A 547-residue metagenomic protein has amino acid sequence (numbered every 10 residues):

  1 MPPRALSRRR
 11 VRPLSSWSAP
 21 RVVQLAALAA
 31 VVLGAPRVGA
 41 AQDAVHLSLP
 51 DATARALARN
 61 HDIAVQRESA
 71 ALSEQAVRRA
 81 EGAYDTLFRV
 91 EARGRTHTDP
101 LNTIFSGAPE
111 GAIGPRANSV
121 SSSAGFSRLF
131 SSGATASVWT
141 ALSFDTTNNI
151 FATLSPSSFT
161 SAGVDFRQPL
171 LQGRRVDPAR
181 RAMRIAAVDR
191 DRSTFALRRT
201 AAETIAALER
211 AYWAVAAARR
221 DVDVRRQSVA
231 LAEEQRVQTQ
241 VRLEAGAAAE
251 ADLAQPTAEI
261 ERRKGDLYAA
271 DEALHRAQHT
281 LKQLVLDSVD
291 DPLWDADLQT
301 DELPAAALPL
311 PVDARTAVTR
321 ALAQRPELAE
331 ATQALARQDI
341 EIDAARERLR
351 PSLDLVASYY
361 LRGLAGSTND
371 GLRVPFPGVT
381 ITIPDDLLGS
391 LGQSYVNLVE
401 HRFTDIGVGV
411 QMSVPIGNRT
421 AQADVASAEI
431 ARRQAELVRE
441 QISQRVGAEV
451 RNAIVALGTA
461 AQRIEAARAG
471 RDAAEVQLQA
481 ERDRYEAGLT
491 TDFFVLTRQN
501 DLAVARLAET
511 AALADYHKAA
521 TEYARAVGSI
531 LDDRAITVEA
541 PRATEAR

Functional and structural regions predicted by a protein language model:
R8, T96-T98, L281-P292, A296 (+8 more regions): Acidic, low-complexity, intrinsically disordered peripheral segments
R21-A35: Bacterial N-terminal signal peptides
A41-S119, F166-R181, I185-A187, F195 (+12 more regions): Bacterial Sec-pathway N-terminal export signals of envelope proteins
A64-E68, L72, E81-G82, S131-F159 (+10 more regions): Sec/SRP-type N-terminal targeting helices
A80, T194-A317, A456, A460 (+3 more regions): Periplasmic alpha-helical coiled-coil/stalk elements that build and connect Gram-negative outer-membrane
V90-T96, V138-F144, L355-L361: Transmembrane beta-barrel strands of outer-membrane/channel proteins
G114-N118, P156-S158, P311, E400-T404 (+1 more regions): Short sequence motifs at beta-strands and strand-loop junctions characteristic of Gram-negative outer-membrane
